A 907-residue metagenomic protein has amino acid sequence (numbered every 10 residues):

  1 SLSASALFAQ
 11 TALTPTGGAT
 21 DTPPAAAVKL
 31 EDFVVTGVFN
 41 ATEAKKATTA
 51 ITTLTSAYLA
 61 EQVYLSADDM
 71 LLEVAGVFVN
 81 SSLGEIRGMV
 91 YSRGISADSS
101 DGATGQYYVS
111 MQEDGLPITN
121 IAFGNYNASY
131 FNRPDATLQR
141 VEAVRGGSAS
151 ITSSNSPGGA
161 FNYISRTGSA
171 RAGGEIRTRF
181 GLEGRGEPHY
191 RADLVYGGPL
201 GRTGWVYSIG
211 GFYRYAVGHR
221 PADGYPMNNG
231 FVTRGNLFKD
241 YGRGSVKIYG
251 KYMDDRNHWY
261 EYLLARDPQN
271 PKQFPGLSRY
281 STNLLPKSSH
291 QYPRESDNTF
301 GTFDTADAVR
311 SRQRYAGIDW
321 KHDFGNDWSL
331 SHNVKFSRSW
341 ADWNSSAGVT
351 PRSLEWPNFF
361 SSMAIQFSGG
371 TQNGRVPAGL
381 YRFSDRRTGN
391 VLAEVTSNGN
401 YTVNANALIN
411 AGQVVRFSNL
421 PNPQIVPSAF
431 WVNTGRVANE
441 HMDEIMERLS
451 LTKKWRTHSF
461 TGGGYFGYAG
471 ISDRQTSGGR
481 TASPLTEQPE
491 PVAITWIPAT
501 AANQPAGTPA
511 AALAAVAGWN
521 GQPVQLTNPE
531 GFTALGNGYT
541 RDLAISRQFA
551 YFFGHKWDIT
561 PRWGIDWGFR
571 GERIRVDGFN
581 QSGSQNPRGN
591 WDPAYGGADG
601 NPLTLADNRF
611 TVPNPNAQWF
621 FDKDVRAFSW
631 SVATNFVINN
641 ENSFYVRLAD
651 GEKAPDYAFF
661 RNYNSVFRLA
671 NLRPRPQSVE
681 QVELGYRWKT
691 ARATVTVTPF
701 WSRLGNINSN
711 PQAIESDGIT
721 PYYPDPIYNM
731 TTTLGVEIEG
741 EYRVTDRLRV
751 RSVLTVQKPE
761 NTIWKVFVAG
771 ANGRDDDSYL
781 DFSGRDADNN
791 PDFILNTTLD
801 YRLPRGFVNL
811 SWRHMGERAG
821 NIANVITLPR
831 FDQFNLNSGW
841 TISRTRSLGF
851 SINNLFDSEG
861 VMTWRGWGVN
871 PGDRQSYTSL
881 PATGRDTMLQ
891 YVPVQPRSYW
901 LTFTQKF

Functional and structural regions predicted by a protein language model:
A12, D32, F700, L704-N706 (+4 more regions): C-terminal beta-signal and adjacent terminal beta-strands/loops of Gram-negative outer-membrane beta-barrel proteins
T36, E43, I51, D68 (+1 more regions): Extracytoplasmic beta-strand/coil segments of soluble accessory domains associated with Gram-negative outer-membrane
M70, V90-Y91, V109-E113, A128-P134 (+2 more regions): N-terminal periplasmic accessory domains that precede and gate Gram-negative outer-membrane beta-barrel machines
D101, Y108, L116-R145: Short acidic/polar hinge/loop motifs at secondary-structure boundaries that mediate gating or recognition
G147-S148, A160-G198, I209-D223, S811: Short strand-turn segments of transmembrane beta-barrel domains in outer membranes, especially the first one or two
T233, F238-D240, S245-G317, D342-R436 (+5 more regions): Acidic/polar loop-and-plug regions of large Gram-negative outer-membrane beta-barrel proteins
E440-E444, K454-P523, T527, G531-R703 (+4 more regions): Structural signature of Gram-negative outer-membrane beta-barrels, strongest in the C-terminal barrel of TonB-dependent
P561-R562, T694, P699-N708, T720-I822 (+1 more regions): Gram-negative outer-membrane beta-barrel transporters
